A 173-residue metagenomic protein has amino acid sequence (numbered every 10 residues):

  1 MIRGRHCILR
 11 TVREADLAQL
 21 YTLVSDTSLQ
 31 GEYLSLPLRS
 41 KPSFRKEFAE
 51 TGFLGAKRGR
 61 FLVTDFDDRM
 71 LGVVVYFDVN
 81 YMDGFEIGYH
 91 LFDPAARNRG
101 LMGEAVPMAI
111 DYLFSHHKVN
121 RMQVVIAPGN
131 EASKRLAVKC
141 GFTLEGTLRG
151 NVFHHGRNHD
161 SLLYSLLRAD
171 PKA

Functional and structural regions predicted by a protein language model:
M1-T27, T64-A173: Acyl-donor (CoA/ACP) binding surface of acyl/acetyltransferases
S28-A49: Conserved GNAT-fold acetyl-CoA-binding loop/helix
Q30-G31, R58, R97: Tryptophan-centered motif/residue detector
L34, R58-G59, N120: Short, polar/charged, Gly/Pro-enriched helix-capping and turn/loop motifs at alpha-helix termini and inter-helix linkers
A49-E50, D111: Surface-exposed alpha-helical segments enriched in charged/polar residues
E50-L62, G72: A short helix-loop-beta-strand connector motif used in the catalytic cores of GNAT acetyltransferases and, in some
